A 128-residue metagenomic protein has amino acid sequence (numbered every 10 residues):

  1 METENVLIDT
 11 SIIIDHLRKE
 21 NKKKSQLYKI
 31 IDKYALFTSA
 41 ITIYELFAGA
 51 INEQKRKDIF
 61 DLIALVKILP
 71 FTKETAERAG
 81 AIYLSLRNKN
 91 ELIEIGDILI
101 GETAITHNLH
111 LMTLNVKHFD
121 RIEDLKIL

Functional and structural regions predicted by a protein language model:
M1-T38, F47-V66: Short, well-structured N-terminal submotif of metal-dependent ribonuclease cores
E2-E4, K67-L114: Active-site neighborhoods of divalent-metal-dependent phosphate/nucleic-acid chemistry enzymes
D9, S39, I93-E94, N115: Histidine- and aromatic-rich ligand-binding microenvironments
D9-T10, L46, A79, A104 (+1 more regions): Generic structural signal for small/hydrophobic residues in well-ordered secondary structure, especially within
I12-I13, T42, T75, L99-I100 (+1 more regions): Alpha-helix capping/helix-boundary segments
I13-I14, Y44-F47, D120, L128: Nucleotide phosphate-binding site architecture
Q26, L62-L65, R78, D97 (+1 more regions): Residue-level recognition of specific faces of alpha-helices
